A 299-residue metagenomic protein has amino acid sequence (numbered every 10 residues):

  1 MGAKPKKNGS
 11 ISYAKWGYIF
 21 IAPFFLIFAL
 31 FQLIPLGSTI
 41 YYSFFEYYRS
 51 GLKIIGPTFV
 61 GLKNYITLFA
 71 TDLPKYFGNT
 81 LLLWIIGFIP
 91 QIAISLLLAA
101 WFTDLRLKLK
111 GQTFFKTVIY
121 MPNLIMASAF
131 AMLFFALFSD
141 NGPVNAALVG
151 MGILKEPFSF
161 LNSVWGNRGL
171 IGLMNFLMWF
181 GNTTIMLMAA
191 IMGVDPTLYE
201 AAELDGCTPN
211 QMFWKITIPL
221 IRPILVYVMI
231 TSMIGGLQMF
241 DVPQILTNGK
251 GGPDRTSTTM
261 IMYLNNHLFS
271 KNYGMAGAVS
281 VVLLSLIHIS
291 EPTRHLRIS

Functional and structural regions predicted by a protein language model:
M1-I11: Short, Lys/Arg-rich, polar N-terminal cytosolic tail immediately upstream of the first transmembrane signal-anchor
S10-R294, S299: A structural signal for multi-pass alpha-helical bundles of membrane permease subunits that mediate small-molecule
